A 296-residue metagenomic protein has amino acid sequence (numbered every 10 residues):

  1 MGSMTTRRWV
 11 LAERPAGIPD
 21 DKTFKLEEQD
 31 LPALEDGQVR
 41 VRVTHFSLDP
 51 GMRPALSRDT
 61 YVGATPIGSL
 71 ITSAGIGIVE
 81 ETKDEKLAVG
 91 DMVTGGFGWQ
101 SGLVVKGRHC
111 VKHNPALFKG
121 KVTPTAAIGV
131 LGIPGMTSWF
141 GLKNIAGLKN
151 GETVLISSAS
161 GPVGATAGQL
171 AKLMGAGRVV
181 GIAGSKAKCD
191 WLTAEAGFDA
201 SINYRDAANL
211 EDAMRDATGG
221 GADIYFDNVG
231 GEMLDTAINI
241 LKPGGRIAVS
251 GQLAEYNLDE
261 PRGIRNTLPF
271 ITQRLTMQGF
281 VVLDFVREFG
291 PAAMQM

Functional and structural regions predicted by a protein language model:
R7, G177-V179, R246, T276: Residues at the starts of beta-strands that form the adenosine-phosphate
L31-L48, L56-W99: Glycine-rich beta-strand-centered segment in the early N-terminal region that forms part of a ligand/cofactor-binding
S73-I78, V89-S158: NAD(P)H dinucleotide-binding glycine-rich loop of Rossmann-like/cofactor-binding domains, especially the beta1-alpha1
T94, L155, I202, Y225-F226: N-terminal Rossmann-like NAD(P) cofactor-binding module of classical short-chain dehydrogenase/reductase
I128-A207: Mid-domain Rossmann-like dinucleotide-binding core that forms the NAD(H)/NADP(H) cofactor-binding site
T193, E232-M296: Glycine-rich phosphate-binding loop and adjacent beta-alpha segment of Rossmann(oid) nucleotide-cofactor-binding
A208-G219: Short amphipathic alpha-helix with an adjacent loop that forms part of the alpha/beta core around
